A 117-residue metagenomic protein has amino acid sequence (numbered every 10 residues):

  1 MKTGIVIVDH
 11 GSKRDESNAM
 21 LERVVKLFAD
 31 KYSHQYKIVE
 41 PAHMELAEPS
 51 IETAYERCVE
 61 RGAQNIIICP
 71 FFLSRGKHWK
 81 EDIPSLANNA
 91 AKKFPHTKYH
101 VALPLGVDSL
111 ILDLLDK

Functional and structural regions predicted by a protein language model:
M1-K117: Active-site-proximal alpha-helix that buttresses catalytic centers in soluble enzyme cores
